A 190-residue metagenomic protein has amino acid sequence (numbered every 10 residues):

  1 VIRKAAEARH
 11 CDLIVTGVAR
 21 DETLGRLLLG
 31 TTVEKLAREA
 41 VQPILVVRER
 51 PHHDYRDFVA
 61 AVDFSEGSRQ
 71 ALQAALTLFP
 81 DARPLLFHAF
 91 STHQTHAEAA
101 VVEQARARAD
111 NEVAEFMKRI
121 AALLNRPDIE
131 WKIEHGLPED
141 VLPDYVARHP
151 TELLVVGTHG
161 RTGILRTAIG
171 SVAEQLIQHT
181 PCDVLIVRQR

Functional and structural regions predicted by a protein language model:
V1-I14, D21, A122-L154, R161-T162: Structural beta-alpha unit
V1-K4, L86-E115, D140-D144: Acidic, proline/glycine-rich short linear motifs
V15-V18, I44-E49, L185-R188: Short beta-strand elements of ligand-binding domains
T16-K35, D54-Y55, L153-H179, Q189-R190: Glycine-rich, Arg-bearing micro-motifs that act as flexible, cationic patches
L27-L28, A71-L72, H96-A100, V141-Y145 (+1 more regions): Short, well-ordered secondary-structure micro-motifs
G30-R50: Short, structured interface segments
L45, L85-F87, I129-E134, L185: General small-molecule cofactor/ligand-binding pocket signal
D54-E103, A122-D128, Q189: Small/aliphatic-rich secondary-structure junction motif
